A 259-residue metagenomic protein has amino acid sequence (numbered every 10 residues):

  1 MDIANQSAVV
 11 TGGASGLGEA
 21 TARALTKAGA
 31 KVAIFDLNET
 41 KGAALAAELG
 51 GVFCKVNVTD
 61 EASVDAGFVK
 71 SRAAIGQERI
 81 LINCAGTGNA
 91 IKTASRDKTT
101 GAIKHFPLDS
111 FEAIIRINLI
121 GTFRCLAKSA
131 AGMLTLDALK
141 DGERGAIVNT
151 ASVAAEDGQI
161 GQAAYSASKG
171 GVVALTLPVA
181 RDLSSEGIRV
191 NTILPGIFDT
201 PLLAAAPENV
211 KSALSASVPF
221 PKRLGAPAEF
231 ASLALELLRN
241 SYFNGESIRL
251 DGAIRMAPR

Functional and structural regions predicted by a protein language model:
D2-V32: Canonical Rossmann dinucleotide-binding motif of NAD(H)/NADP(H)-dependent dehydrogenases/reductases, specifically
E39-T40, V56-V69, L108: The beta1-alpha1 cofactor-binding region of Rossmann-like NAD(H)/NADP(H)-dependent oxidoreductases
G76, G88-E112, A131, T135-D141 (+2 more regions): Conserved mid-core segment of classical short-chain dehydrogenase/reductases
L126, S168, T176: Active-site helix of classical SDR
A131, A180-D182: Alpha-helical segment proximal to the catalytic Tyr-Lys
S152: Residue(s) in the substrate-gating loop at a strand-loop-helix junction that position the organic substrate next
A226-L250, R255: C-terminal substrate-recognition "lid" of short-chain dehydrogenase/reductases
